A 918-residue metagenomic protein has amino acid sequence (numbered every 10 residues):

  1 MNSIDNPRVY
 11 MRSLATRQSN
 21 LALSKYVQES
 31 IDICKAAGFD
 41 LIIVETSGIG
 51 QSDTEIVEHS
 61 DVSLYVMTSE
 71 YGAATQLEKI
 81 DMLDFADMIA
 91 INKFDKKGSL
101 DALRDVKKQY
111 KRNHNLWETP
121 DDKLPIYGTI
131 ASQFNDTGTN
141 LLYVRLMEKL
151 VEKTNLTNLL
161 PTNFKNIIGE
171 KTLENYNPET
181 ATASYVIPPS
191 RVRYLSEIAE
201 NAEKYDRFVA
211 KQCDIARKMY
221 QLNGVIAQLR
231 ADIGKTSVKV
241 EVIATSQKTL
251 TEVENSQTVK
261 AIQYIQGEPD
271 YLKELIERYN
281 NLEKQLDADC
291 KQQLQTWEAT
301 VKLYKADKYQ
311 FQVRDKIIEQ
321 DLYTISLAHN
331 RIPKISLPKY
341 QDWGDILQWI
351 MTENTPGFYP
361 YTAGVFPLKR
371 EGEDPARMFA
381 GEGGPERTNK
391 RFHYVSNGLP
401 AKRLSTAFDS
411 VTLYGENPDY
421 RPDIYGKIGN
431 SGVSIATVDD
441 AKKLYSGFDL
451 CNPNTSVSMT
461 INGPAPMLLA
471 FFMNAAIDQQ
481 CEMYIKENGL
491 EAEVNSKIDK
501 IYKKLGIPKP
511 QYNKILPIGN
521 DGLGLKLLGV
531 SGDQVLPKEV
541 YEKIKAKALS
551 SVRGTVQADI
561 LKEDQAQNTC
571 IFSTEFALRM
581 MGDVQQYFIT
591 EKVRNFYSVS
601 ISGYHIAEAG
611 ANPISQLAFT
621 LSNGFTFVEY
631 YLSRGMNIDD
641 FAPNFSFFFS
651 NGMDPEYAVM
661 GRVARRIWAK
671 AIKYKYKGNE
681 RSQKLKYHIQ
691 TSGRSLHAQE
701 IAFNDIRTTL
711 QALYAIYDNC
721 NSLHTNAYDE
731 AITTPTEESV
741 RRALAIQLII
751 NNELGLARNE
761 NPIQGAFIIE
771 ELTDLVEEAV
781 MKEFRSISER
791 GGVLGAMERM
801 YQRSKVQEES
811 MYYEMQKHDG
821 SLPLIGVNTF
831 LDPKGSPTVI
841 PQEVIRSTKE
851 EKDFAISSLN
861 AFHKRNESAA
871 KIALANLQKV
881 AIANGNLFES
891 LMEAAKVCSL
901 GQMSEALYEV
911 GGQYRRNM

Functional and structural regions predicted by a protein language model:
M1-S52, V62-Y65: Nucleotide-state-sensitive switch-loop elements of NTP-binding domains
T16-S19, G48-Q51, S69-A73, F94-G98 (+1 more regions): Conserved nucleotide-binding/hydrolysis micro-motifs of P-loop NTPases
A22-L23, T46-I56, A74-E78, G98-A102: Conserved ATPase-coupling elements of RecA-like P-loop NTPase cores
D32-F39, S52-E70, K79-A90: Inter-motif core of Ras-like GTPase G domains
D84-L160: Canonical P-loop GTPase G-domain recognition
K153-L413, N495-P510, E737, A745-L748 (+1 more regions): Flexible, glycine-rich loop/tail regions that form catalytic "lids" or insertion modules at the edges of active sites
E254-N255, K291, E298-N651, E656-Y657 (+5 more regions): Catalytic alpha/beta active-site cores
S615-F627, R634, D639-D640, S646-G826: Active-site capping/gating regions of soluble enzymes
